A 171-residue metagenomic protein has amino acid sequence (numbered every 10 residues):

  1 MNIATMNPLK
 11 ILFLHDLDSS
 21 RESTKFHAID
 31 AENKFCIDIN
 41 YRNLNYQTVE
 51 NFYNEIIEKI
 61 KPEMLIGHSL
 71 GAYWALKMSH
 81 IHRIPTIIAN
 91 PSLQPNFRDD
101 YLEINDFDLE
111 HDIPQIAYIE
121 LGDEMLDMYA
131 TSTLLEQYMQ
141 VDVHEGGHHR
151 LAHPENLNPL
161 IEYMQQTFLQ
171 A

Functional and structural regions predicted by a protein language model:
M6-I60: Active-site catalytic motif of lipid deacylating hydrolases and related acyltransferases
D16-L17, I37-R42, I84-N96, E120: Active-site nucleophile loop of the alpha/beta-hydrolase fold
L17, L121-E124, E145-H148: Acidic beta-to-alpha connecting loop that harbors the catalytic carboxylate
I37-N40, V141-H148: Short glycine-rich catalytic loops that host catalytic nucleophiles or stabilize transition states across multiple
Y46-Q47, G147-L157: Catalytic histidine-centered segment of alpha/beta-hydrolase-like enzymes
I66-A75: Gly/Ala-rich beta-loop-alpha elbow adjacent to hydrolase catalytic centers
E110-D112, I116-I119: Short beta-strand/loop motif that positions the catalytic acidic residue of the alpha/beta-hydrolase fold
D123-A130, A152: Conserved alpha/beta-hydrolase "acid-adjacent" motif
